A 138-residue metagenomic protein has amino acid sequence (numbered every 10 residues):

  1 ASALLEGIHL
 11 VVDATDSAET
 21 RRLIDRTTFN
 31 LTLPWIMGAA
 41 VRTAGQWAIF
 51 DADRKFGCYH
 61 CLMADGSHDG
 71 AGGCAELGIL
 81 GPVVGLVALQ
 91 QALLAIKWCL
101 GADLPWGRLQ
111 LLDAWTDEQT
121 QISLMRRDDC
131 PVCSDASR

Functional and structural regions predicted by a protein language model:
A3-R138: Glycine-rich phosphate/adenylate-binding loop
